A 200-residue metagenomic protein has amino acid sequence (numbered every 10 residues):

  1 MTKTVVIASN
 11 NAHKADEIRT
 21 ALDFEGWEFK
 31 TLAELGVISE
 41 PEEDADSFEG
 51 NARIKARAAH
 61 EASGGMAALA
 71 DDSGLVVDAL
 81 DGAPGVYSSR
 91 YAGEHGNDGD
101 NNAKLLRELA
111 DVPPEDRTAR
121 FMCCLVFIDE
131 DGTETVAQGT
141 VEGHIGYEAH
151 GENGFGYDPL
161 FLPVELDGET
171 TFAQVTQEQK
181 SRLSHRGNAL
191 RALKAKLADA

Functional and structural regions predicted by a protein language model:
T2-V6, A12-A200: Anionic-ligand binding patches
